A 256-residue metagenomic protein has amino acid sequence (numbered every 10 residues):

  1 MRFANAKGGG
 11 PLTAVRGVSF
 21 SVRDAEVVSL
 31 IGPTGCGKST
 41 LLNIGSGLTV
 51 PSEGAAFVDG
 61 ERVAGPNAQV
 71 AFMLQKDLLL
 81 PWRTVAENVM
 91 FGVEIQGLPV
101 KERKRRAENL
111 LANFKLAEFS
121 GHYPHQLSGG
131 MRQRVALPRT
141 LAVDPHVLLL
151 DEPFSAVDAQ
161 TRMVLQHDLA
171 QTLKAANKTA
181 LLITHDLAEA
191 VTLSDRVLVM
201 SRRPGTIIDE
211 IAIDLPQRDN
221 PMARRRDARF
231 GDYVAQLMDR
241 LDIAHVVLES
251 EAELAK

Functional and structural regions predicted by a protein language model:
I31-P33: The feature captures the beta-strand-to-loop junction immediately N-terminal to the Walker
S46: Helix-to-loop junction immediately C-terminal to a conserved catalytic motif
G54-G65, R106: Conserved ABC transporter NBD signature motif
R83-F91: Short coil-to-helix segment of the ABC ATPase nucleotide-binding domain corresponding to the Q-loop/switch region
M90, E94, K101-F119, Q171: Conserved ABC ATPase "signature" region
H122-H125, V143: Conserved signature/switch motifs of ABC ATPase nucleotide-binding domains
